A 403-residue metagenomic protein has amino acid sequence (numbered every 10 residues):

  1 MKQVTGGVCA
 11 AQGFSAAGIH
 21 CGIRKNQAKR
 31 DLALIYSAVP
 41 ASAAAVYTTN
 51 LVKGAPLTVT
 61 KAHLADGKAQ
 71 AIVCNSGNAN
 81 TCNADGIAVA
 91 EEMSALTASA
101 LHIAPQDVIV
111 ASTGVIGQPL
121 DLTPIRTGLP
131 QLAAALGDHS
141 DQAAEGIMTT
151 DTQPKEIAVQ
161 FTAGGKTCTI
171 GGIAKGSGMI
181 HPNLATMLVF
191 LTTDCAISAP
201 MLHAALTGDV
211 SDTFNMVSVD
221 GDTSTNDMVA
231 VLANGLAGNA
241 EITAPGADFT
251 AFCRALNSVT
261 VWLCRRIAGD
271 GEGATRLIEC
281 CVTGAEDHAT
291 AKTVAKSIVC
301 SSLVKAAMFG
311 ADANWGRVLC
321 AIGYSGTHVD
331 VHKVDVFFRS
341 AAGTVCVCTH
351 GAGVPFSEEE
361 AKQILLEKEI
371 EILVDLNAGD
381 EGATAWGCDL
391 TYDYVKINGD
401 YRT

Functional and structural regions predicted by a protein language model:
M1-A88, E92, A98-T403: A structural signal for small-residue-enriched, beta-sheet-centric alpha/beta enzyme cores and oligomeric scaffold folds
